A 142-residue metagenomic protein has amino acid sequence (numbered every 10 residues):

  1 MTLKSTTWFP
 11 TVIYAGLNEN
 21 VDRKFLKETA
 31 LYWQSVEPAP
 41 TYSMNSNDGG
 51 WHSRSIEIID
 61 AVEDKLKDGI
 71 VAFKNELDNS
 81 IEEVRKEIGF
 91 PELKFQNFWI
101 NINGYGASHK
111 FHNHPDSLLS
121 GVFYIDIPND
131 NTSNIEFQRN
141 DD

Functional and structural regions predicted by a protein language model:
M1, N18-K24, K94, N113-L119 (+1 more regions): Generic structural signal for short, solvent-exposed loop/turn connectors between secondary structure elements
M1-I88, S108: Non-heme Fe(II)/2-oxoglutarate
T7-P10, E92-K94, N131: A short, polar/charged loop/turn motif at coil->beta-strand junctions and beta-hairpin connectors
E87-F98: A short coil-to-beta-strand element that immediately follows conserved catalytic motifs
N97-D142: Catalytic core of non-heme Fe(II) oxygenases with the double-stranded beta-helix
